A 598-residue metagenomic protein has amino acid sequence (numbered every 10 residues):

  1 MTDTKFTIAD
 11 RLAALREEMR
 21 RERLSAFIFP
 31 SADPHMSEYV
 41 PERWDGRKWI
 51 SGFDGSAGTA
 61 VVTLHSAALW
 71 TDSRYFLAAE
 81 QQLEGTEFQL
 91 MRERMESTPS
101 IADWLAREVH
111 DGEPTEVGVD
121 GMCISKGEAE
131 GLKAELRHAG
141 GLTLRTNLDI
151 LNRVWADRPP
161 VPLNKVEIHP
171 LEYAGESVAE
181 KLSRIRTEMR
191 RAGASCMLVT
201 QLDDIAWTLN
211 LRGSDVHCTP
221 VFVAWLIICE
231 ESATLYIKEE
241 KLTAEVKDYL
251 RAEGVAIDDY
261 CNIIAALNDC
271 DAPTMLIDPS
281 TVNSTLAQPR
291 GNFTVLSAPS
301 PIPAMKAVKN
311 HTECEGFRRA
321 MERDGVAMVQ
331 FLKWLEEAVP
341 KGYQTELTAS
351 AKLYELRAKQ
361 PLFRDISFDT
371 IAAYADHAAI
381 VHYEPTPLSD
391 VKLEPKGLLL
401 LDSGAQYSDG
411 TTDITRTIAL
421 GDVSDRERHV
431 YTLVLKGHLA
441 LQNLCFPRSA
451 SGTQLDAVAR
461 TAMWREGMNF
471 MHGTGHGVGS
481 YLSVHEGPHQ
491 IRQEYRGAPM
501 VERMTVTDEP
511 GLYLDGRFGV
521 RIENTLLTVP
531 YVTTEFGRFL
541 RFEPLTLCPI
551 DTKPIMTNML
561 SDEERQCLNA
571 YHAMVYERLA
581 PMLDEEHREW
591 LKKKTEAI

Functional and structural regions predicted by a protein language model:
M1-I598: Active-site neighborhoods and metal-handling regions in enzymes and metal-associated proteins
